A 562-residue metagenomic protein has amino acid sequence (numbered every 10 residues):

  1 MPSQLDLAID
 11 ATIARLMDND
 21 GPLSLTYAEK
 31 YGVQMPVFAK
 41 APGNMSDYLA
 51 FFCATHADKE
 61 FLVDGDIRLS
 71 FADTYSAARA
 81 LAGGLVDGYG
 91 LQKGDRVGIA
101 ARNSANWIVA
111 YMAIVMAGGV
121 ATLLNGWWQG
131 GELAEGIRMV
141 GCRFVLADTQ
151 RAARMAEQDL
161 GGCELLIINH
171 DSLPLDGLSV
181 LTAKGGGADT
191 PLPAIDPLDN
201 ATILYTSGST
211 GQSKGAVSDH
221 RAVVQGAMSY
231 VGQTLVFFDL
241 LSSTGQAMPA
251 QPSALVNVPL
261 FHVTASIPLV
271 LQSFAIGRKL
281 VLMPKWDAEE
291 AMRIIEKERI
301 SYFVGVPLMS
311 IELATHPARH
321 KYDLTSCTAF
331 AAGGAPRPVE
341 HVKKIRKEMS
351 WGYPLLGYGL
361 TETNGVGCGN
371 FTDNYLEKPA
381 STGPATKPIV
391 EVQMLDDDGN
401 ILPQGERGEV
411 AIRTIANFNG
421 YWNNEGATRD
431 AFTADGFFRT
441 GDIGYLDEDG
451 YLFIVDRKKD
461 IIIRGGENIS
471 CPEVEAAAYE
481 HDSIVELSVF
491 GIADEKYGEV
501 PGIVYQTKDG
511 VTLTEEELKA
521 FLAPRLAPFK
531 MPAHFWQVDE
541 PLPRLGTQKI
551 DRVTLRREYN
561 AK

Functional and structural regions predicted by a protein language model:
Y27-A28, Q150-P197, Q212-S213, V224 (+1 more regions): ANL superfamily adenylate-forming
V37-A41, A50, D58-Q92, R96-M112 (+1 more regions): Conserved AMP-binding/adenylate-forming core of the ANL superfamily
S70-A72, A201-S229: Conserved AMP-binding A3 loop
W128, V145, F303, T414 (+5 more regions): AMP-binding/adenylate-forming catalytic core of the ANL superfamily
G186-Y205, G211-Q212, S242, Q246-S253: Conserved pre-ATP/AMP-binding loop-to-beta segment of ANL
V224-S253, F261-S301, H316: Conserved AMP-binding/adenylation subdomain of ANL enzymes
A275, I300-V304, A314-E377, E391: Gly/Ser/Thr-rich phosphate-binding loop
A527-K549: AMP-binding/adenylate-forming catalytic domain of the ANL superfamily
